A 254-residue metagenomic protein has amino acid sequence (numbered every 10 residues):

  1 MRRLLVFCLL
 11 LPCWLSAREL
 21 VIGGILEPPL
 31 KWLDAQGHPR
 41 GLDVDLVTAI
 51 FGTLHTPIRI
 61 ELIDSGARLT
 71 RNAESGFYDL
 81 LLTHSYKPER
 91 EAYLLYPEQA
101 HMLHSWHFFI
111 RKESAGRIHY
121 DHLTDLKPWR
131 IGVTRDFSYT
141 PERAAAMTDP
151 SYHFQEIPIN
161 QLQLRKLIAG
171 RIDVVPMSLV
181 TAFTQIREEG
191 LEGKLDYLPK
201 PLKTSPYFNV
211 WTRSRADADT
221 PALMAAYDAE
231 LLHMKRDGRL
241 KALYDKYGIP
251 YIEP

Functional and structural regions predicted by a protein language model:
R18-Y93, D237, K246-Y247: Extracytoplasmic small-molecule ligand-binding "clamshell" domains of the periplasmic binding protein/Venus flytrap
I25-L26, L103-W106, L191-D228, P250-P254: Periplasmic-binding protein-like
V44-T53, S114-R117, W211-L243: Extended ligand-binding regions for polar small-molecule ligands
V47-H55, Q99, D125-K127, R135-P158 (+2 more regions): Ligand-binding cleft/hinge of the Venus flytrap
T48, E61-D125, D136-Y139, P199-P201: Acidic, polar ligand-binding/catalytic clefts
P57, D136-T148, A229-P254: Ligand-binding clefts/hinges and TM-proximal coupling segments of bilobed small-molecule sensing domains
R59-R71, F154-A169: Short helix-initiation/N-cap motifs at beta->coil->alpha
A67, E74, T83-Y93, A144-A145 (+2 more regions): A ligand-binding cleft/hinge motif common to bilobed small-molecule-binding domains
